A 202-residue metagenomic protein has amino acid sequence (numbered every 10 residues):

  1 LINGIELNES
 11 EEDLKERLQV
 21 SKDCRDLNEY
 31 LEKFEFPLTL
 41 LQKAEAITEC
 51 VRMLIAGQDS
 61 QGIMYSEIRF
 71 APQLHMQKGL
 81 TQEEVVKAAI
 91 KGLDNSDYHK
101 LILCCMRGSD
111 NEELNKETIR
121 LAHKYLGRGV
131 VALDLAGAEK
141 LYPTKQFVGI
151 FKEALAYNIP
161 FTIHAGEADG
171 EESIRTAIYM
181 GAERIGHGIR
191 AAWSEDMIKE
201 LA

Functional and structural regions predicted by a protein language model:
L1-I159, A168-S173, Y179, E183-R184 (+1 more regions): Metal-cofactor-binding active-site regions of metalloenzymes
A165: Active-site metal-binding loops of divalent metal-dependent hydrolases
